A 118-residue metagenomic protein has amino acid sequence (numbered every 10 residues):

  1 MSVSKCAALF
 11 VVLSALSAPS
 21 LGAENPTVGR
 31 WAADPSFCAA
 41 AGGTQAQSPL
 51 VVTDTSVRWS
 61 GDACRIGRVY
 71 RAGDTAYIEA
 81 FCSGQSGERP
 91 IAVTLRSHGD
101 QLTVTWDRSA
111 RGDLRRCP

Functional and structural regions predicted by a protein language model:
M1-A8: Bacterial N-terminal signal peptides that target proteins for export
V12-P19: N-terminal signal peptide c-region/cleavage motif recognized by signal peptidases
P19-R30: N-terminal helix-cap/turn-to-beta initiation motif at the start of protein domains
E24-P26, L50, R68-Y70, Q101-D107: Short, intrinsically disordered, charge-biased short linear motifs at domain edges
G29-A46: N-terminal first-folded block
F37, E79-P118: Beta-sheet ligand-binding and adhesion/scaffold domains
A41-S83: N-terminal glycine/threonine-rich, aromatic-flanked beta-hairpin/loop signature
